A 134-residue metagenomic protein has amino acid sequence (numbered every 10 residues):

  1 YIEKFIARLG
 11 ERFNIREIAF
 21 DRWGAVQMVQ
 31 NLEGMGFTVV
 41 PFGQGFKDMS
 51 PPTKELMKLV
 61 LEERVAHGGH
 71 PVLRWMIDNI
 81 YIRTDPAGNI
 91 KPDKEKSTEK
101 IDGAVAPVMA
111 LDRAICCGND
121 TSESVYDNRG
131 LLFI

Functional and structural regions predicted by a protein language model:
Y1-Q44, S50, K54, H67-I134: RNase H-like, metal-dependent nuclease domains and their acidic two-metal-ion catalytic environment used
E55-R64: Active-site proximal helix-loop segment of RNase H-like, two-metal nucleases, encompassing DDE(D)
